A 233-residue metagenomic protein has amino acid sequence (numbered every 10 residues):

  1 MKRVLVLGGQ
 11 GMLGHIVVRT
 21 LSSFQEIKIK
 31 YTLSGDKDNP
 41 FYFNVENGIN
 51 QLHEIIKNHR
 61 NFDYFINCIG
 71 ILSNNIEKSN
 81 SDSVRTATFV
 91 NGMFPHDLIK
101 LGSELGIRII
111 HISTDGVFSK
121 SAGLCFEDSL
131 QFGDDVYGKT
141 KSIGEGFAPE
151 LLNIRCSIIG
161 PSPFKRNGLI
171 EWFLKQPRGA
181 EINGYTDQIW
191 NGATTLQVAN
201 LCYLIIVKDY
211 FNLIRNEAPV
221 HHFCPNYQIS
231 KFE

Functional and structural regions predicted by a protein language model:
K2-F24: N-terminal Rossmann NAD(P)H-binding glycine-rich loop of SDR-like oxidoreductase domains
L7, T32, F65-I69, I109-D115 (+1 more regions): SDR active-site strand-loop-helix element
K30-I55: Adenosine-cofactor binding site in Rossmann-like domains, unifying the SAM/SAH pocket of S-adenosylmethionine-dependent
E46-V90: NAD(P)H-binding glycine-rich loop region in Rossmannoid oxidoreductase-like domains and their noncatalytic homologs
D82, T86-D97, Q131, D135 (+1 more regions): Glycine-rich NAD(P)-binding loop of the Rossmann-fold in SDR/ketoreductase-type enzymes
H96-F132: Conserved Rossmann-fold NAD(P)-dependent oxidoreductase catalytic core, especially the SDR/UDP-sugar
D134-V136, G146-L204: NAD(P)-dependent short-chain dehydrogenase/reductase
A199-C202, K208-E233: Mid/C-terminal beta-alpha module of Rossmann-like enzyme folds, strongest in SDR-family dehydrogenases/epimerases
